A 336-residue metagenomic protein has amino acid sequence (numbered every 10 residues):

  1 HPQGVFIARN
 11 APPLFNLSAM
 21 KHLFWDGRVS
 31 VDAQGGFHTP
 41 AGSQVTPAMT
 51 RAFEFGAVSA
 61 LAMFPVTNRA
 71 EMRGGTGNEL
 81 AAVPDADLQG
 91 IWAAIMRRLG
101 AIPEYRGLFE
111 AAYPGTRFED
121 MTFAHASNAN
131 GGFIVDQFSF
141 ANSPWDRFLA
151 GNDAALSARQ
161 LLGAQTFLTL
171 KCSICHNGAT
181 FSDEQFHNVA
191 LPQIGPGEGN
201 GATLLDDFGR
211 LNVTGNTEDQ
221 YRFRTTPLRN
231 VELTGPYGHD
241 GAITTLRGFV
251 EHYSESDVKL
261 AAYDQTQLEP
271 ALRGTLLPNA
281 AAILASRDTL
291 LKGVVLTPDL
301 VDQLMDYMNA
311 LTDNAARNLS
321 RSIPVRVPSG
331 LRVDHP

Functional and structural regions predicted by a protein language model:
H1-P336: Periplasmic c-type cytochrome electron-transfer domains
